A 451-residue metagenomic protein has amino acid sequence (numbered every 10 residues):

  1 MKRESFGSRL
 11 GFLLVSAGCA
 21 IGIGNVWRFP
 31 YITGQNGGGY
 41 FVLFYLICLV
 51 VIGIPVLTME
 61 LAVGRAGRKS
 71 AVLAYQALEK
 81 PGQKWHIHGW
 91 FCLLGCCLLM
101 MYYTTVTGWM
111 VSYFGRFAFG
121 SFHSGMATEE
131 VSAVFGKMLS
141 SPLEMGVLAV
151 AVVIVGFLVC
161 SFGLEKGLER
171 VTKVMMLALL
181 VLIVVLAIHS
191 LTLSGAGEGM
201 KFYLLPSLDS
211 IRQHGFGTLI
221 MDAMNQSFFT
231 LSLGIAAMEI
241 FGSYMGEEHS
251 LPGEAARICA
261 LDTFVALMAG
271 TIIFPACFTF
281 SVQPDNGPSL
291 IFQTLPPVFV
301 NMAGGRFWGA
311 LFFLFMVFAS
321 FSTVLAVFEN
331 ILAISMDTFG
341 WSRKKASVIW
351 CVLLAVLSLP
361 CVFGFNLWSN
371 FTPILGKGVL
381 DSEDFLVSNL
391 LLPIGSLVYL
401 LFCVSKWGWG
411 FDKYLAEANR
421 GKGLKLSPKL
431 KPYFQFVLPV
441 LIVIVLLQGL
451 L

Functional and structural regions predicted by a protein language model:
M1-W27, V56-L61, R65-I87, G246-S250 (+1 more regions): Membrane-interface "cap" regions at the ends of multi-pass membrane proteins
K2-F6, E169, K173-F321, L325 (+1 more regions): Membrane-embedded translocation segments of transport machinery
R3-E4, I32-N36, A66-F91, T104-E165 (+5 more regions): Inter-helical loop and helix-membrane interface segments of multi-pass membrane transporters/permeases
S5, G11-L13, C19, G146-V147 (+5 more regions): Loop-to-transmembrane helix boundary motifs in multi-pass membrane proteins
S5-S16, F41-F44, K84-C97, V147-V150 (+6 more regions): Select transmembrane alpha-helical segments in multipass membrane proteins
G11-C48, A236-G242, P252-A256, A260-L261: Transmembrane helix-boundary motif of multi-pass solute transporters/channels
I32-N36, K84-M100, G136, S140 (+4 more regions): Membrane-water interface regions at transmembrane-helix termini and the short interhelical loops of multi-pass membrane
I87-H88, L93, F339-C351, S382-I442: C-terminal membrane-solvent junction of multi-pass transporters and transport-like membrane proteins
